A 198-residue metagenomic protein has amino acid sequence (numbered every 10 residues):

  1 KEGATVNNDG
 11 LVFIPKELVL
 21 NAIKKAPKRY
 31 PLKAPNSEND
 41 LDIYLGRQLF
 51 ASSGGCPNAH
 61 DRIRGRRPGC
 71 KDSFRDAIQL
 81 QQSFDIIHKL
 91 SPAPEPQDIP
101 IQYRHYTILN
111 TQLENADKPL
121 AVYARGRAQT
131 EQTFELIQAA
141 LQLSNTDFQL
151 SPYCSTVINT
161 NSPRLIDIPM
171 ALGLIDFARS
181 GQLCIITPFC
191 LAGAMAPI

Functional and structural regions predicted by a protein language model:
K1-G65: Glycine-rich, N-terminal phosphate-binding loop and its surrounding beta-alpha-beta segment
I63-I198: Helix-rich catalytic cores of soluble enzyme domains
